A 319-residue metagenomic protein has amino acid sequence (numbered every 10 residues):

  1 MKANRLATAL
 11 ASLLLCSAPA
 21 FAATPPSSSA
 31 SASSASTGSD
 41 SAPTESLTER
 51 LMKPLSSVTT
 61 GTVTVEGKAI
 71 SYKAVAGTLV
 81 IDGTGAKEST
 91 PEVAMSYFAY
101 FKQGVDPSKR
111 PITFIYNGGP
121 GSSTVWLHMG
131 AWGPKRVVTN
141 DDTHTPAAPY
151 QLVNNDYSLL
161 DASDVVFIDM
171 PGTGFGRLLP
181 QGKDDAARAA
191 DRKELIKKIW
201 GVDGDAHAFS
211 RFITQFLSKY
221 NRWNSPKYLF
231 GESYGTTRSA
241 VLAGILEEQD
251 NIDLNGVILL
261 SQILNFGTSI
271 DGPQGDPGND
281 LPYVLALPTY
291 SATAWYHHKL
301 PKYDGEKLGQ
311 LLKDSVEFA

Functional and structural regions predicted by a protein language model:
A3-F21: Gram-negative bacterial Sec-dependent N-terminal signal peptides
S33-E45, A86-E194: N-terminal cap/lid subdomain of alpha/beta-hydrolase-fold enzymes
L51-G104: N-terminal cap/lid segment of alpha/beta-hydrolase-fold proteins
S89-M95, K198-S210, Y234-S239: Phosphate/oxyanion-binding active-site loops and adjacent basic polyanion-contact surfaces
P134-V138, A243, E247-A319: A catalytic-pocket lid/entrance helix-loop region that shapes and gates access to the active site across common
L160-S163, M170, K197-S218: Alpha/beta-hydrolase active-site loop
F175, G231-G244: Glycine-rich nucleophile elbow surrounding the catalytic serine of serine-hydrolase chemistry
R222-Y234: Alpha/beta-hydrolase fold nucleophile elbow
